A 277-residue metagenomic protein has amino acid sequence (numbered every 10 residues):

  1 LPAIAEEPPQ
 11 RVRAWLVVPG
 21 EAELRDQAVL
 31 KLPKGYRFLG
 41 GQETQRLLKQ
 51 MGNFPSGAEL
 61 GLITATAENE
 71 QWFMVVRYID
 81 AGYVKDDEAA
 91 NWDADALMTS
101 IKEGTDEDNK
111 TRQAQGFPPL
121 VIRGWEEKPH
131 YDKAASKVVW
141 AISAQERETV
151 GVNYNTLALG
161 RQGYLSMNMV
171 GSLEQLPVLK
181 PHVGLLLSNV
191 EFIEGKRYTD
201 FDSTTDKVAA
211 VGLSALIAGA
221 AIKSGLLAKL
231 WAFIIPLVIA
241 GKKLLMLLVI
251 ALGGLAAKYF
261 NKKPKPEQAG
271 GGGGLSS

Functional and structural regions predicted by a protein language model:
E6, G116-D200, T204: Short, well-structured beta-strand
E6-A28, Q42-V152, K207, G212-A218 (+2 more regions): Conserved polar/disulfide-associated segments of primarily extracytoplasmic proteins
V18-K31, E174-L185: Short aromatic-glycine motifs in intrinsically disordered, low-complexity regions
R25-A28, L32-Q42, L187, I193: Proline-anchored loop/turn motifs at beta-strand termini and strand-loop-strand connectors
L30, K34, D95, T99 (+3 more regions): Solvent-exposed, polar/charged alpha-helical surfaces in well-ordered, non-transmembrane soluble domains, broadly
N155, L186, A269-S277: N-terminal leader-region detector that preferentially activates on the first domain or presequence of a protein
A209-G274: C-terminal single-pass membrane-anchor helix
